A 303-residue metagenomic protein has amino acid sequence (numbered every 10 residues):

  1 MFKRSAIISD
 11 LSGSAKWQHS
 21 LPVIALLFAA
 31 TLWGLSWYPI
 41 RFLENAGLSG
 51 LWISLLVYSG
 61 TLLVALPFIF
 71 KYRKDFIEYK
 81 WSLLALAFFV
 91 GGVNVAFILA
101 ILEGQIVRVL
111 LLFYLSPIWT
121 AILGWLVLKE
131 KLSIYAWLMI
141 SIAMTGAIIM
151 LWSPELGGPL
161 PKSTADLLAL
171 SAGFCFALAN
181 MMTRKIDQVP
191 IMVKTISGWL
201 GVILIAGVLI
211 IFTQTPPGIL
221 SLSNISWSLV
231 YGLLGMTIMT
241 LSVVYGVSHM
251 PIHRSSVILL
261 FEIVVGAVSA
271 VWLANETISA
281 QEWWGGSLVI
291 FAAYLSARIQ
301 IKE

Functional and structural regions predicted by a protein language model:
M1-F28, A121-F174, V289-E303: Juxtamembrane helix-loop boundary signature in multi-pass membrane transporters
K3-I7, S12, T61-Y79, T145-P159 (+4 more regions): Membrane-interface helix-cap regions at the ends of transmembrane helices in multi-pass membrane proteins
Q18-P22, G47-L51, F76-W81, W152-C175 (+2 more regions): Juxtamembrane helix-entry segments on the extracytoplasmic side of multipass membrane proteins
L26, A30, G34-F42, A65 (+2 more regions): Transmembrane alpha-helical segments that form core, pore/gating elements of small-molecule transporters/exporters
L35, I69-R108, I149, G232-M250: Specific transmembrane alpha-helical segments of multi-pass solute transporters/efflux pumps, especially DMT/EamA
L43, I53, A100-I101, L112 (+6 more regions): Hydrophobic/aromatic residues within transmembrane alpha-helices of multi-pass small-molecule transporters
L56, L110-L115, T183-V202, M236-W272: Helix-helix packing/entry segments at the starts of transmembrane helices
I69-Y72, S116-L138, V264-W283: C-terminal transmembrane-helix exit sites in multi-pass transporters
